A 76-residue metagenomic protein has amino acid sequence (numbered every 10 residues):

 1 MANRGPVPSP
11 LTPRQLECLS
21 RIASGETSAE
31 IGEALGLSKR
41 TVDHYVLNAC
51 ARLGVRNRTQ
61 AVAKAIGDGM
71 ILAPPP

Functional and structural regions predicted by a protein language model:
M1-G5, A73-P76: Short amphipathic alpha-helical segments
A2-T41: Helix-turn-helix DNA-binding segment
R14, Y45-N48: Residues within the DNA-recognition helix of helix-turn-helix
E26, K39, C50, G69-M70: Residue-level detector of secondary-structure transition/capping positions
R52-P76: Basic, Lys/Arg-enriched C-terminal extension of HTH/homeodomain DNA-binding domains
